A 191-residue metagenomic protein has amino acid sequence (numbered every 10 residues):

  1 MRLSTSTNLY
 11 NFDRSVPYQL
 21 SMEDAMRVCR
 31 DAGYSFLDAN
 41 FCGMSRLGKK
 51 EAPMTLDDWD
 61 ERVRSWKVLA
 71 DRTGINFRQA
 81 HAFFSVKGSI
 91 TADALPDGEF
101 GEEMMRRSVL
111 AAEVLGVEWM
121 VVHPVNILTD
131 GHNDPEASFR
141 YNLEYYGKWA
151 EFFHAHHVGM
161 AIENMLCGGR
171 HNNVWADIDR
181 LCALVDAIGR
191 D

Functional and structural regions predicted by a protein language model:
M1-E118, E136-A137, G147, F153-H154 (+2 more regions): N-terminal pre-domain/capping segments
Y18, N133, F139, L166 (+1 more regions): Distinct, well-ordered alpha-helical segments
K50-A52, T91-D93, I127, N133-P135 (+3 more regions): Charge-rich, low-complexity amphipathic helices in intrinsically disordered tails/linkers adjacent to domains
A112-D134, H156-G168: Active-site groove signature of glycoside hydrolases
F139-Y146, A150, G159-M160, N164-L166 (+1 more regions): Hydrophobic, well-ordered secondary-structure segments that either form specific early membrane-associated helices used
